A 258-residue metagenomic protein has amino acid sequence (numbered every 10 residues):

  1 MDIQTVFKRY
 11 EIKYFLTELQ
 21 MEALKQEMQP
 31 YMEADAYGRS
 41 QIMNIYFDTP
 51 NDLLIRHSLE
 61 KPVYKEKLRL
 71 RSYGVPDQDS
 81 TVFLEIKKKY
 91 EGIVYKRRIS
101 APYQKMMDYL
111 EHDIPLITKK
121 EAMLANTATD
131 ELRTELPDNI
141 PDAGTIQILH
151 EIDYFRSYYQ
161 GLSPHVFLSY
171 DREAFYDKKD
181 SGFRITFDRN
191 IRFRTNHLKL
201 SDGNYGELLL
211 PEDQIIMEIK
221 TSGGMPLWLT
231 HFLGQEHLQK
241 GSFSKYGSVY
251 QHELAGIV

Functional and structural regions predicted by a protein language model:
M1-V258: Phosphate-end processing signature that detects enzymes handling 5′-triphosphorylated RNA and polyphosphate
